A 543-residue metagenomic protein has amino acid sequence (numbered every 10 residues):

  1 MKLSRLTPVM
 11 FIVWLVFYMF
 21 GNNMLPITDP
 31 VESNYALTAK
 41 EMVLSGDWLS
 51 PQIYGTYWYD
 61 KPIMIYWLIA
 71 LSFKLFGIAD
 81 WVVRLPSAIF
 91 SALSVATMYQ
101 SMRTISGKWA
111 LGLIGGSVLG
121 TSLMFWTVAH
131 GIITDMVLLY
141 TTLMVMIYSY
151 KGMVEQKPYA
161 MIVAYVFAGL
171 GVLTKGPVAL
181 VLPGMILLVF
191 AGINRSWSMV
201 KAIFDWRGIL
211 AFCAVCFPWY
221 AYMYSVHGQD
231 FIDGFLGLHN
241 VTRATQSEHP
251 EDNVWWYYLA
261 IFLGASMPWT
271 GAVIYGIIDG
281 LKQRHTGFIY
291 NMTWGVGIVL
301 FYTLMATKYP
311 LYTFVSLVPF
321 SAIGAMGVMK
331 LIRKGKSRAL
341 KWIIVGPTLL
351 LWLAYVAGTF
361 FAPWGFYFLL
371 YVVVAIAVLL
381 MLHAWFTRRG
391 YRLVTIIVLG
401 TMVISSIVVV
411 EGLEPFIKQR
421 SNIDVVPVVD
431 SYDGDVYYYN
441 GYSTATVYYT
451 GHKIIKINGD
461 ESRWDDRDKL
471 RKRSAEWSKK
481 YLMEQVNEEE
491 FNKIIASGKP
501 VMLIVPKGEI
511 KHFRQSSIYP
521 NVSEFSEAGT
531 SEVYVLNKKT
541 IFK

Functional and structural regions predicted by a protein language model:
M1-R338: Membrane-integral, polyisoprenol-dependent glycosyltransferases of the GT-C/oligosaccharyltransferase superfamily
I162, G276-K543: Membrane-embedded architecture of ER/inner-membrane glycosylation machinery
